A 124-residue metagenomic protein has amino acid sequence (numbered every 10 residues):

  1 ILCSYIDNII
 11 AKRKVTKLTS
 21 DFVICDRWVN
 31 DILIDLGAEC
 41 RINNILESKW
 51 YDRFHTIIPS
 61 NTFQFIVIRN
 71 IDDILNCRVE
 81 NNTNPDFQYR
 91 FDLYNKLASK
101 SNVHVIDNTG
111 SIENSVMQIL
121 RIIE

Functional and structural regions predicted by a protein language model:
I1-R41, I45: ATP-dependent small-molecule kinase phosphotransfer cores that center on conserved nucleotide phosphate-binding segments
I9-K12, W50-F54, F91-D92: A generic local structural motif
V15, T56-I57: Structural motif
T19-S20, N61, S101: Short, well-ordered alpha-helix to beta-strand connector turns
C25-D31, E47-W50, I57-C77: Conserved phosphate-donor/acceptor-positioning beta-strand/loop module used by diverse small-molecule
E39-K49, V79-P85: Short, surface-exposed loop/helix-turn segments at secondary-structure junctions that function as lids/hinges flanking
N43-L46, N70, S111-I112: Alpha-helix capping and helix-coil boundary motifs
D72-E124: NTP-dependent small-molecule kinase module
